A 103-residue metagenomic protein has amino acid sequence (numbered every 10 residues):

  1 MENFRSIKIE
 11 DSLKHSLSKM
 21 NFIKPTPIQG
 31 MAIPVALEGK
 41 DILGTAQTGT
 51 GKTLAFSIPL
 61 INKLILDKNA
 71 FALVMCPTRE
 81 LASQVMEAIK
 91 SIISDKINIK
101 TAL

Functional and structural regions predicted by a protein language model:
M1-T45: Conserved pre-motif I regulatory segment
S6, D11-F22, K68-L103: Conserved nucleic-acid-binding Ia/Ib motif block in the N-terminal RecA-like helicase ATPase lobe
G30-I42, K52-N69, E80-S83, E87-I93: Walker A/P-loop NTP-binding motif
A46-T50: The conserved Walker
